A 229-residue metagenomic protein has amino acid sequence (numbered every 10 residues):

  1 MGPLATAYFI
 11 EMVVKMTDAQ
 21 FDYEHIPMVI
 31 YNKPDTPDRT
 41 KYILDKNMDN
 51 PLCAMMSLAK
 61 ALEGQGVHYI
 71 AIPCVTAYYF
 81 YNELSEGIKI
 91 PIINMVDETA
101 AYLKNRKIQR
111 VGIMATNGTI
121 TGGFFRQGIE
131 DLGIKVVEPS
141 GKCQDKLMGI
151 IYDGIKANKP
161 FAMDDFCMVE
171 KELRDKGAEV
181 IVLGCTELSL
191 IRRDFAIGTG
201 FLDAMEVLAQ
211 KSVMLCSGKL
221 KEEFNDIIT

Functional and structural regions predicted by a protein language model:
M1-T229: Non-catalytic structural scaffold of enzyme domains
